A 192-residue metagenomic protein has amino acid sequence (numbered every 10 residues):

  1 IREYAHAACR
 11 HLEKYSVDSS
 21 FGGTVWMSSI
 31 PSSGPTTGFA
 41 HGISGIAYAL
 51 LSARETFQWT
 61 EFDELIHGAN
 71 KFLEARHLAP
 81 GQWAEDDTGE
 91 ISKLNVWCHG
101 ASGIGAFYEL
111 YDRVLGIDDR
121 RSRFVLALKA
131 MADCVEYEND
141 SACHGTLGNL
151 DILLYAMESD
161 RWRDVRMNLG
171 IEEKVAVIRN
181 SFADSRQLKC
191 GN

Functional and structural regions predicted by a protein language model:
I1-N192: Glycan-recognition and catalytic cores of secretory/periplasmic carbohydrate-active enzymes
